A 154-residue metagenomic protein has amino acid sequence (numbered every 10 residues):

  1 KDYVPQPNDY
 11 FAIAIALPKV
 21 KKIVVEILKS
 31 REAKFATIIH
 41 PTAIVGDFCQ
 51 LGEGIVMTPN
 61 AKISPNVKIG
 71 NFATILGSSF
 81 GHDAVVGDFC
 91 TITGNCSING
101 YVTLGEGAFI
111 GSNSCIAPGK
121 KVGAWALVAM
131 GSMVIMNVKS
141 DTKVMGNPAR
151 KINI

Functional and structural regions predicted by a protein language model:
K1-I44: Phosphate-bearing ligand-interacting subdomains that bind or position ATP/ADP/UDP/GDP/NAD(P) or nucleotide-linked
Q6-P7, I152-I154: Short, Lys/Arg-enriched, disordered terminal segments
K21-V24, V138, I154: Short glycine-/acidic-enriched loop or helix-start segments at secondary-structure transitions that form or flank
T37-I152: Structural signal for interior beta-strand "rungs" in well-ordered beta-sheet cores of soluble enzyme domains
